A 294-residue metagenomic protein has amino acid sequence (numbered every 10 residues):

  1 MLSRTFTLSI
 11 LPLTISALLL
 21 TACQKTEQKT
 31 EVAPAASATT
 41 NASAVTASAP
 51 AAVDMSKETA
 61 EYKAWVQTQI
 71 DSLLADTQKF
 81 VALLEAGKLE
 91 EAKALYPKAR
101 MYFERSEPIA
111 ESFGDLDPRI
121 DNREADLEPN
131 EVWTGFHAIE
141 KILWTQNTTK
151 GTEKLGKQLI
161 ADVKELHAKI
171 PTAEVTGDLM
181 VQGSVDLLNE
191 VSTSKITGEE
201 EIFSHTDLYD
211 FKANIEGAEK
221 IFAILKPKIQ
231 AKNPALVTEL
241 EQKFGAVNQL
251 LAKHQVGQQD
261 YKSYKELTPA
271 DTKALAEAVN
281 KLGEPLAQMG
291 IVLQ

Functional and structural regions predicted by a protein language model:
M1-L11: Bacterial N-terminal signal peptides that target proteins for export
C23-T26: Bacterial signal peptide processing site
E31-A42: Long, low-complexity, intrinsically disordered regions
T40-Q294: Mature extracytoplasmic or organellar-lumen-exposed domains after removal of signal/transit peptides
